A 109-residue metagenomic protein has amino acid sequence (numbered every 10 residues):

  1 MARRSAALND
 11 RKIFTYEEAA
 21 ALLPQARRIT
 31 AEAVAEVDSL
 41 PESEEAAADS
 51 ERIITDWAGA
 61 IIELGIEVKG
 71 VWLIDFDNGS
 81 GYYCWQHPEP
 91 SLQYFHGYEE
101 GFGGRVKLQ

Functional and structural regions predicted by a protein language model:
M1-P41: Short, charged, low-complexity amphipathic alpha-helix
A7, Q25, V34, D38 (+1 more regions): A conserved ligand/cofactor-binding region detector
